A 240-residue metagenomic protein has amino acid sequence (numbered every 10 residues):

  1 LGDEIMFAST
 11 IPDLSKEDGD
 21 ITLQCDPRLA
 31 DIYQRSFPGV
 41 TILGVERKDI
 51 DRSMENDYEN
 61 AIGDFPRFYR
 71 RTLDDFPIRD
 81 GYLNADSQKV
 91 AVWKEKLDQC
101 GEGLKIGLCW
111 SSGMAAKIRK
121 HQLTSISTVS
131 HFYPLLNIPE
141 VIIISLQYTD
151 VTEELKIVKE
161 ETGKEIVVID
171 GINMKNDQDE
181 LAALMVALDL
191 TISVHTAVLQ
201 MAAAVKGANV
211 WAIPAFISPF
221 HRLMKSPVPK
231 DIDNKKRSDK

Functional and structural regions predicted by a protein language model:
L1-K240: Catalytic machinery of carbohydrate-active enzymes, primarily nucleotide-sugar-dependent glycosyltransferases
